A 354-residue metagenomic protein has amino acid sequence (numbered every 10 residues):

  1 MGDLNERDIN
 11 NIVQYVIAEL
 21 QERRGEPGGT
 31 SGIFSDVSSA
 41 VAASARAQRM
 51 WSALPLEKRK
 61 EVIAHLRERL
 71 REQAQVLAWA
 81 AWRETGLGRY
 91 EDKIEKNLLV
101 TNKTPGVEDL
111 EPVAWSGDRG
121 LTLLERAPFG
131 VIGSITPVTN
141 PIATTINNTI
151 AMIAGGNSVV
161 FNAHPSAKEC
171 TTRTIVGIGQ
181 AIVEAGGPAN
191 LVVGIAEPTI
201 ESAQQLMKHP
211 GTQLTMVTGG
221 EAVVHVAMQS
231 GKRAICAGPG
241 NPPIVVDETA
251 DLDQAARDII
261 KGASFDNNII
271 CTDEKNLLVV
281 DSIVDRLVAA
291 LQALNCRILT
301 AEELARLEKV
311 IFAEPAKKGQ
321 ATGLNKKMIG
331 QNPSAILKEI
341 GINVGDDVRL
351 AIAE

Functional and structural regions predicted by a protein language model:
M1-L123, A151, A293: N-terminal Rossmann-like NAD(P)+-binding subdomain of aldehyde/semialdehyde dehydrogenases
L4-N11, G32-A42, L54-E61, H65 (+18 more regions): Conserved active-site and cofactor/substrate-binding residues in soluble primary-metabolism enzymes
I17-R24, A45-S52, L66-A74, A78-A81 (+9 more regions): Structural signal for hydrophobic packing residues in well-ordered secondary-structure cores of soluble enzyme domains
A47-M50, V62-L66, G133-I135, V160-H164 (+1 more regions): Short glycine-rich or small-residue beta-strand-to-loop segments that form or flank ligand, phosphate, metal/Fe-S
A81-T85, A196-P198, E354: A general secondary-structure junction signal
T101-T104, S202-L206, V310-P315: Short, solvent-exposed polar/charged micro-motifs at secondary-structure junctions
P112-Q254: Rossmann-like NAD(P) dinucleotide-binding subdomain of oxidoreductase/dehydrogenase enzymes
I146, V224-E354: ALDH superfamily catalytic-core signature
